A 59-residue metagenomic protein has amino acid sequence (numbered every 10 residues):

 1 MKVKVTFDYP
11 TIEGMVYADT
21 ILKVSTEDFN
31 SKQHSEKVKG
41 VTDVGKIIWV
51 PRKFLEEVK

Functional and structural regions predicted by a protein language model:
K2-E56: Basic/aromatic-rich interaction segments and small domains that mediate binding to polyanionic partners
